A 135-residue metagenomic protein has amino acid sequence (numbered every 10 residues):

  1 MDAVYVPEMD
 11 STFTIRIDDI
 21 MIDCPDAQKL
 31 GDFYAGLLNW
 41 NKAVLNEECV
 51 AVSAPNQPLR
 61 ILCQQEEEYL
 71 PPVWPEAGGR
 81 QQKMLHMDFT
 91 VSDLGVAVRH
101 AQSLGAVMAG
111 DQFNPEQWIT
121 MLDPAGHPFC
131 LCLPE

Functional and structural regions predicted by a protein language model:
D2-D18, N39-H86, R99-L122, P134-E135: Vicinal oxygen chelate
M21-D23, D88-T90: Short hydrophobic/aromatic beta-strand micro-patches that form the beta-sheet surface supporting nucleotide- or nucleic
C24-P25, C130: Functionally engaged cysteine thiol sites
Y34-A35, A101, G126: Conserved active-site tyrosine of GNAT-family acetyltransferases
S92, H127: Conserved Rossmann-like nucleotide-cofactor binding loop
